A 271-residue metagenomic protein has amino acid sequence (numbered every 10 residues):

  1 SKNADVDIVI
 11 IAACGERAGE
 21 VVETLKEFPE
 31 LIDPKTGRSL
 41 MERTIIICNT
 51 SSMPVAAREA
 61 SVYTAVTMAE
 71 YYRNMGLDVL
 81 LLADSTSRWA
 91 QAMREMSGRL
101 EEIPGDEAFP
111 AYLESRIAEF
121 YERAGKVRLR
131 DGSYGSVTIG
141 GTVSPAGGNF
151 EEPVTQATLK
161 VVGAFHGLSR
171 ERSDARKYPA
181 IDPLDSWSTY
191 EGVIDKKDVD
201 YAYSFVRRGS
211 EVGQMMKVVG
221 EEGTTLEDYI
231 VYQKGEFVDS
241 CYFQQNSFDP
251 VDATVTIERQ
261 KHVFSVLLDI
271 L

Functional and structural regions predicted by a protein language model:
S1-L271: P-loop NTPase catalytic core
